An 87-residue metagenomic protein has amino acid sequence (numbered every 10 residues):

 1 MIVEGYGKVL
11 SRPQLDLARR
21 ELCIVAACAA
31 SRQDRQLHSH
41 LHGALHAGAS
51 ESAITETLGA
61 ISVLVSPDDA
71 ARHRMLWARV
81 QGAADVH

Functional and structural regions predicted by a protein language model:
M1-L17, H46, S62-H87: Acidic, glycine/proline-rich low-complexity segments that act as flexible tails and inter-domain linkers
R12-P13, A26-S31, A44: Short, glycine/charged-rich beta-strand-loop motifs at protein surfaces that mediate ligand recognition and catalysis
L17-R20, L41: Extended alpha-helical surfaces
R20-C28, L37, T57-L58: Short, structured motif recognition centered on aromatic/hydrophobic residues
A30-D34, V65-S66: Short alpha-helix boundary/capping elements
Q33-H42, T55: Short conserved catalytic/interaction loops centered on acidic-Pro-aromatic/His motifs
A47-E51: Accessory, usually C-terminal, subdomains that scaffold auxiliary metal cofactors
